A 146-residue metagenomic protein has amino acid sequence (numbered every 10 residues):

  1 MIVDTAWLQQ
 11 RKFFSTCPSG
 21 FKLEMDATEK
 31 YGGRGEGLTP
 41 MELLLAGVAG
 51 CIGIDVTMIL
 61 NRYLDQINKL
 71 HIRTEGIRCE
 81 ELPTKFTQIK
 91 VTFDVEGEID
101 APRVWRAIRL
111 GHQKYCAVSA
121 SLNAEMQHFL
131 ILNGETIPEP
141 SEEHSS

Functional and structural regions predicted by a protein language model:
M1-A46, T57-S146: Extended beta-strand/beta-hairpin segments
V48-I52: Alpha-helical metal-binding/catalytic segments enriched in His/Glu/Asp
